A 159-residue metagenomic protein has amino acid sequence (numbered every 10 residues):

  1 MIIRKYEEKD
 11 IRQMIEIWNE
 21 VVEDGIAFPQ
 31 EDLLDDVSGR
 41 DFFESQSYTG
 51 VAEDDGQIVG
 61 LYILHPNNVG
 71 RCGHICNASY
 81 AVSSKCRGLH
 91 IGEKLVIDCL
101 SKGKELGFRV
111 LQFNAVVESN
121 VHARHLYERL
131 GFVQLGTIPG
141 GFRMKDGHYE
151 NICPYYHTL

Functional and structural regions predicted by a protein language model:
M1-M14: A short beta-loop-alpha structural element at the N-terminal edge of CoA-dependent acyl/N-acetyltransferase catalytic
E8, A27-K85, V96-I97, K102 (+1 more regions): Acetyl-CoA-dependent GNAT
I15-D32: Helix-loop element at the rim of GNAT/NAT acetyltransferase active sites that forms part of the acceptor-substrate
Y80, I138, D146-L159: Terminal substrate-recognition subdomain of acyl/acetyltransferases
V82, G88-E105, R124-R129: Conserved acetyl-CoA-binding loop-helix of GNAT-fold acetyltransferases
G103-V116: Conserved GNAT acetyl-CoA-binding A-motif
F113-A123, G141-D146: Conserved beta-strand-loop-alpha-helix junction that forms the acyl-donor binding cleft
Y127, F132, Y155: Conserved active-site tyrosine of GNAT-family acetyltransferases
